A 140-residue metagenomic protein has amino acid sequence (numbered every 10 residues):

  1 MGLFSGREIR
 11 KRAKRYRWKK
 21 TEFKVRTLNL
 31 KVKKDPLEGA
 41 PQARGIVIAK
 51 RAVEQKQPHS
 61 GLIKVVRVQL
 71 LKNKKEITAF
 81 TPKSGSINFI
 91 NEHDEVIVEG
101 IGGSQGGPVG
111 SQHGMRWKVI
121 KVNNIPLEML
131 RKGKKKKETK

Functional and structural regions predicted by a protein language model:
M1-I77, M115, V122-K140: Intrinsically disordered, Lys/Arg-rich N-terminal extensions and targeting peptides of nucleic-acid-associated proteins
R51, G100-I101: Conserved "cap/hinge" positions at secondary-structure junctions
E54-K56, S86-I87, S104-G106: Short beta-strands and strand-coil junctions in structured, solvent-facing domains, enriched
P58-L62, I90-N91, G110: Short glycine/proline-enriched turns and hinge-like loops at secondary-structure junctions
K74-N88: Beta-strand/loop nucleic-acid-binding surfaces
S84, I101-G103, V122-N124: Short, ordered loop/turn segments at secondary-structure junctions
S84-V98: Short nucleic-acid-contacting surface segments enriched for D/E, G, S/T with interspersed K/R
I101-K118: Short, Lys/Arg- and Gly-enriched loop/turn segments at beta-strand edges
